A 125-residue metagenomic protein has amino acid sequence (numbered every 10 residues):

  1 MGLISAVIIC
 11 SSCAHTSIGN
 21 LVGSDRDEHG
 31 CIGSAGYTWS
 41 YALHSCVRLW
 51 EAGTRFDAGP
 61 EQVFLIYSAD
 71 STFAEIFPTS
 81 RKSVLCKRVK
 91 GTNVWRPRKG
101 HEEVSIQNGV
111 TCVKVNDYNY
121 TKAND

Functional and structural regions predicted by a protein language model:
M1-L3: Bacterial N-terminal signal peptides that target proteins for export
D25, G100-D125: C-terminal partner/receptor-binding element of secreted or periplasmic proteins
H29-S34: Disulfide-braced loops of extracellular cysteine-rich modules
Y37-H44: Extracellular, cysteine-rich, disulfide-stabilized repeat modules with beta-strand cores
L49-N93: Mature extracytoplasmic domains of secretory-pathway proteins
